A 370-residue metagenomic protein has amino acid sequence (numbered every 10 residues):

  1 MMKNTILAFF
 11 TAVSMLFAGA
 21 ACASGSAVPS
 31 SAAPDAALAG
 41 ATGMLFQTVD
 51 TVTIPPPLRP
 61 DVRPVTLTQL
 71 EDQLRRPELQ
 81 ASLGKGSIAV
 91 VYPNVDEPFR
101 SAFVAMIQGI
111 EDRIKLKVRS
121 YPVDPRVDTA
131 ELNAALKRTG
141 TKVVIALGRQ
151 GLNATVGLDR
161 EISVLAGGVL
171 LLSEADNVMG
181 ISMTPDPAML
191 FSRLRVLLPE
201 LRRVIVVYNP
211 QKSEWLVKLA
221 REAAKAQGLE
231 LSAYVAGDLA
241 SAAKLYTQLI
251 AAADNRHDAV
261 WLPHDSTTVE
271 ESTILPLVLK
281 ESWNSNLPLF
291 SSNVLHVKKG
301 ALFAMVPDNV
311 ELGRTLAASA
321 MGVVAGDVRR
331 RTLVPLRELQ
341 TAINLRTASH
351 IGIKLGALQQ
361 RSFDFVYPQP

Functional and structural regions predicted by a protein language model:
G43-V52, P56-L70, G326-P370: Hinge/cleft segment of the Venus flytrap/periplasmic-binding protein
L45, D50-R76, G86-M106, Y121-V123: Extracytoplasmic "Venus flytrap"
V65-L79, S173, M179-R202, P307-G326: Hydrophobic alpha-helical segments within soluble ligand-binding/sensing domains
I88, M106, M189-Q227, L333-A348: An alpha-beta-alpha
V91, K137-G148, V204-Y208, R256-E270 (+1 more regions): Periplasmic-binding protein-like
R126-V143, L245-A259: Short, well-structured alpha-helical segments in soluble
R160-P187, N293-L302: Flexible loop/hinge segments that line or gate small-molecule binding clefts
L295-R346: Flexible loop/turn connectors
